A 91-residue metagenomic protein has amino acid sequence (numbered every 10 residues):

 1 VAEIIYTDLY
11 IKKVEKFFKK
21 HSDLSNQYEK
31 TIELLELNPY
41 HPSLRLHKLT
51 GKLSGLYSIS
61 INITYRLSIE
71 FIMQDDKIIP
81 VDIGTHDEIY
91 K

Functional and structural regions predicted by a protein language model:
V1-E3, K12-E15, K19, S25 (+1 more regions): Enriched for short, Lys/Arg-rich terminal
E3-I4, P42: Residues that recognize and position ribonucleotide moieties
I5, S25-E33: PIN-domain endoribonuclease scaffold, especially VapC-family toxins
K20-H21, K30-I32, Y40: Short, flexible segments with low predicted structural confidence
K30, G51-S54, I69-I72: Short alpha-helical linear motifs
L34-I59: A short, surface-exposed loop/turn module that caps and links secondary-structure elements
